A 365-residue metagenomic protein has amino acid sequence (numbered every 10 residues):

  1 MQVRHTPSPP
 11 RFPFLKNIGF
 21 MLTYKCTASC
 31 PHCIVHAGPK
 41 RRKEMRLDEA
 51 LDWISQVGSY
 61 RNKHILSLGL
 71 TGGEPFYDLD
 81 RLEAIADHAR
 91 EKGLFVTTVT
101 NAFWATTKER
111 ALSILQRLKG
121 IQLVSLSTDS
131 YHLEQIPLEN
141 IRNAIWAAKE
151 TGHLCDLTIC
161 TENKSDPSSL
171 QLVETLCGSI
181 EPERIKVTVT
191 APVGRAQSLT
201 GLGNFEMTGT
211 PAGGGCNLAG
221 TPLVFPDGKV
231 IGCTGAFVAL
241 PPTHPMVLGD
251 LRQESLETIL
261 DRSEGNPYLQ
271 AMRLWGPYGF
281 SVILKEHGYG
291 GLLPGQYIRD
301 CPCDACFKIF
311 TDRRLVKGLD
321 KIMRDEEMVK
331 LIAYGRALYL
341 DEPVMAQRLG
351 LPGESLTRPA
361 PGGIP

Functional and structural regions predicted by a protein language model:
M1-H5, L274-P365: Radical SAM enzyme core and accessory elements
M1-N101, A105-R110, E326-L338, P343: Conserved alpha-helical substructure of the radical SAM core
F20, Y24-T27, T210, Y297-D300: Processing junctions and N-termini across compartments
C26, C30-C33, C216, C233 (+1 more regions): Short cysteine clusters
Y77-G220: Conserved AdoMet/S-adenosylmethionine-binding subsite of the radical SAM
G178-F205, G235-G295: C-terminal accessory region of radical SAM enzymes
F225: Short, acidic, Ser/Thr-enriched surface-loop or helix-capping motifs
